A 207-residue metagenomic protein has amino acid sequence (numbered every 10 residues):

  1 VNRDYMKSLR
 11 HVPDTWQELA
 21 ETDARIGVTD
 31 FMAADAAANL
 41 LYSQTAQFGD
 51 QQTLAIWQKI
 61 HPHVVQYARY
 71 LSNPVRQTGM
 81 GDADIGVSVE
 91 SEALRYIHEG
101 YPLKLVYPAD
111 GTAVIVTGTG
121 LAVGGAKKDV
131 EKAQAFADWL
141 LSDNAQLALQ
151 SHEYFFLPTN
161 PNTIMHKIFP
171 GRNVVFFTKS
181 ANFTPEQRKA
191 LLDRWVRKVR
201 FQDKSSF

Functional and structural regions predicted by a protein language model:
V1-D82: Extracytoplasmic ligand-binding site segments that recognize negatively charged/polar headgroups
V1-K7, V116-D129, A148-L149: A bilobed periplasmic-binding-protein/Venus flytrap-type ligand-binding module shared by bacterial periplasmic
Y5-K7, M32-A36, S91-L94, D110-A113 (+1 more regions): Solvent-exposed loop/turn segments at secondary-structure junctions within structured extracellular/periplasmic domains
I26-M32, W139-N162: Periplasmic-binding protein-like
Q52, I56, V89, K127-L140 (+1 more regions): Short amphipathic alpha-helical coupling segments at ligand-binding clamshell hinges and other catalytic/signaling
I56-H61, Y67-A68, E99-V123: Periplasmic-binding protein-like
G79, D84-P102: A ligand-binding cleft/hinge motif common to bilobed small-molecule-binding domains
L157-F207: An extracytoplasmic/periplasmic, membrane-proximal ligand-sensing/linker region
